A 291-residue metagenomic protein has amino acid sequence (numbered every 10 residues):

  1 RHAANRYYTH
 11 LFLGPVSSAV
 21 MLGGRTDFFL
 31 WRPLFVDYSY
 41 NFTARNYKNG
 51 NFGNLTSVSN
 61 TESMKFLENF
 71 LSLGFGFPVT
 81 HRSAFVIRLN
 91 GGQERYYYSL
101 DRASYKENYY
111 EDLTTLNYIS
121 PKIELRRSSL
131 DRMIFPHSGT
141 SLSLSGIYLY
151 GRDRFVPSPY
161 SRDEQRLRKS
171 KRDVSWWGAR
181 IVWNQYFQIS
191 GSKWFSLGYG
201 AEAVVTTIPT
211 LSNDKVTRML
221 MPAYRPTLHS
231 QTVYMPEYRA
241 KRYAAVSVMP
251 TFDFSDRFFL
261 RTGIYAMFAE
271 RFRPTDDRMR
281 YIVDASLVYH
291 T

Functional and structural regions predicted by a protein language model:
R1-L130, E237-A244, L260, T291: Gram-negative/organellar outer-membrane beta-barrel architecture
M21-R25, K48-S57, Y97-K106, P136-S138 (+3 more regions): Outer-membrane beta-barrel translocator domains and adjoining extracellular loop/strand segments of Gram-negative
K65, T115, D173, D277-M279: A generic structural micro-feature
G91, Y148, A266: Short, small-residue-rich loop/turn micro-motifs
Y118-D256, T262, E270-F272: C-terminal outer-membrane beta-barrel translocator/porin domains of Gram-negative envelope proteins and their
Y265-M267, D277-V283: Small/polar glycine-rich anion-binding or flexible loop at a beta-alpha turn
I282, S286-T291: Predominantly the C-terminal beta-signal and adjacent terminal strand-loop region of outer-membrane beta-barrel
